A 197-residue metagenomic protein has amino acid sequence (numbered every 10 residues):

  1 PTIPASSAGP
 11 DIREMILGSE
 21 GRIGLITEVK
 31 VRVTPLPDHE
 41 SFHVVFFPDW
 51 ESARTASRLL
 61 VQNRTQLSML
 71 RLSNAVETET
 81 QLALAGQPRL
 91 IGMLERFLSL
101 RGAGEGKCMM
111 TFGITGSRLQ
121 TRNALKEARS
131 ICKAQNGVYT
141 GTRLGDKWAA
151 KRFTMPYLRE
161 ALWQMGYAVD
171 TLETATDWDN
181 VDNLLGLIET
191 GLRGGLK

Functional and structural regions predicted by a protein language model:
P1-S73: FAD-binding subdomain of flavoenzyme oxidoreductases
P35, F46, R54-K197: C-terminal substrate-recognition/cap domain of FAD-linked oxidoreductases
